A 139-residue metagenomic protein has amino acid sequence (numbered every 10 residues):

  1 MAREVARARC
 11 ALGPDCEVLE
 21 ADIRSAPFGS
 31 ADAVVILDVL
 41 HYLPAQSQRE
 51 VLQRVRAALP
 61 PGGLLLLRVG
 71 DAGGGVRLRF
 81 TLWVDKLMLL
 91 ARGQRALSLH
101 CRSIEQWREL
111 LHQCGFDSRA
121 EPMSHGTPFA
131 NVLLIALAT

Functional and structural regions predicted by a protein language model:
M1-G29, Q46-E50, R54, L64-T139: Class I (Rossmann-like) S-adenosyl-L-methionine-dependent methyltransferase catalytic domain, capturing the SAM-binding
D32: Conserved acidic residues
V35-D38: A conserved beta-strand element that flanks and buttresses the S-adenosyl-L-methionine
L43-A45, L59-P61: Helix-to-beta-strand junctions that scaffold the AdoMet/dcAdoMet cofactor pocket in Class I SAM-dependent enzymes
